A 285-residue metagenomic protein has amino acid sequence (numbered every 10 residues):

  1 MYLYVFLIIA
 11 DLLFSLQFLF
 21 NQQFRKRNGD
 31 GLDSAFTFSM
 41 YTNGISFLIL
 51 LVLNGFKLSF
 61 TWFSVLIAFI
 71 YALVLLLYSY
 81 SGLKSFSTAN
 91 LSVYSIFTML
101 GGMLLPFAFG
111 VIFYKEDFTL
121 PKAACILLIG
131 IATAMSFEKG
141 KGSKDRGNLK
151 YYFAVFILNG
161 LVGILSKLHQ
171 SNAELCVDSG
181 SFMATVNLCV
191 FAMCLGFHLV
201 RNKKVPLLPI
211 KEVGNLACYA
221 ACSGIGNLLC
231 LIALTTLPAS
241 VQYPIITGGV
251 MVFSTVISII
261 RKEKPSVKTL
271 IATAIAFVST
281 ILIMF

Functional and structural regions predicted by a protein language model:
M1-F285: Polytopic alpha-helical membrane proteins, predominantly small-molecule transporters/carriers
